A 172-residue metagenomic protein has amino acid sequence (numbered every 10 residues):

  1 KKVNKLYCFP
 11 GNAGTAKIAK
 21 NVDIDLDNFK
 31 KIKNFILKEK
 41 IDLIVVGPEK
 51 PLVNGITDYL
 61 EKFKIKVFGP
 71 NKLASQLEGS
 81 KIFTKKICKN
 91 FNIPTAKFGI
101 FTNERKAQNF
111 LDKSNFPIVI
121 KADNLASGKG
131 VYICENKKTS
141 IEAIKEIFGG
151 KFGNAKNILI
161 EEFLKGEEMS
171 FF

Functional and structural regions predicted by a protein language model:
K1, G14-A16, F68, N90-N92 (+4 more regions): Solvent-exposed alpha-helices and their adjacent loops that cap or buttress functional pockets in soluble metabolic
K1-L73: ATP-binding N-terminal substructure of ATP-dependent carboxylate-amine bond-forming enzymes
N21-D27, G99-N103, C134: Short acidic-hydrophobic, aromatic-tinged amphipathic segments that line or gate anion-handling sites
D27, E49-P51, F101-E104, K165: Short beta->alpha connector loops
L43, K86, P94-K97, P117-I120 (+1 more regions): Conserved ATP-binding module of the ATP-grasp superfamily
L52-N54, A107, E168-M169: Short, well-ordered alpha-helical microsegments
F68-G130: A conserved helix-loop-beta module that forms one wall/lid of the active-site cleft in ATP-utilizing catalytic domains
